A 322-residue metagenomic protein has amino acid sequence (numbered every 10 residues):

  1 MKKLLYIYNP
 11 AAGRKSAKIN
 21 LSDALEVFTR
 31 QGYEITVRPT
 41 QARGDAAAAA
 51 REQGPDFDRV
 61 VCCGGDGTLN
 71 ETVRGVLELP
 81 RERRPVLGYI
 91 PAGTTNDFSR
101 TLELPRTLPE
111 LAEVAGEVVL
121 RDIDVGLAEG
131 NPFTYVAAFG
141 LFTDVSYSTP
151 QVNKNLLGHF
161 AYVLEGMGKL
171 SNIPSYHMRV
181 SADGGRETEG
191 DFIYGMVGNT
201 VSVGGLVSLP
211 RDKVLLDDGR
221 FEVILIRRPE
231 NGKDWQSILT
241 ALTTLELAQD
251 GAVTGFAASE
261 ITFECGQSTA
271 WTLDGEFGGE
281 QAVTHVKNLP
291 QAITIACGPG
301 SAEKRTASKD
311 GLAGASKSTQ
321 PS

Functional and structural regions predicted by a protein language model:
M1-C63, N70, I295, A302 (+1 more regions): ATP/NTP phosphate-donor binding region
R30-Q31, T40, L79-Y194: Catalytic core of DAGKc-family lipid kinases
T68-R81: Short Gly/Thr/Asp-enriched flexible loops that form oxyanion-binding sites at enzyme active sites
A138, F142, M196-D212, F277: Glycine-rich phosphate/pyrophosphate-binding beta-alpha loops
N153-A161, V203-G205, R211-K233: Gly/Ser/Thr-rich active-site loops/lids in small-molecule metabolic enzymes that frequently grip phosphoryl groups
P174-Y176, D191-I193, D217-E222, A257-S259: A generic structural signal for short beta-strands and their flanking turns/coil linkers
A182-G184, E189, L215, L225-S322: ATP/nucleoside-binding phosphotransfer catalytic cores, i.e., glycine-rich phosphate-binding loops
